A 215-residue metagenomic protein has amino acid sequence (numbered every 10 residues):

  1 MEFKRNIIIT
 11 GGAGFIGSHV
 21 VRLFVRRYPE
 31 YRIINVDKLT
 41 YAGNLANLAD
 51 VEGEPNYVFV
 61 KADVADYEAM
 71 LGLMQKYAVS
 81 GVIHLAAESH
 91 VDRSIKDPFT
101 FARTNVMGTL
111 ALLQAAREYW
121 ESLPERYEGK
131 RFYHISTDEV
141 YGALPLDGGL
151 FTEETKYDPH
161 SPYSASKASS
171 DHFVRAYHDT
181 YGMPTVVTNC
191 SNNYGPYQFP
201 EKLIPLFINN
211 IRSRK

Functional and structural regions predicted by a protein language model:
M1-N193: N-terminal Rossmann-like NAD(P)+-binding domain of SDR-like oxidoreductases, especially those catalyzing
V51, D147, P200-I208: A glycine/serine/threonine-rich, flexible loop-to-helix segment that serves as the NAD(P) cofactor-binding "lid"
G53, R212-S213: Short strand-connecting beta-turns/loops that link adjacent beta-strands
R117, I211-R212: Conserved helix in the HATPase_c/GHKL ATP-binding module
A168, N193-L206, S213-K215: Glycine/proline-rich active-site loop of Rossmann-fold NAD(P)-dependent oxidoreductases
